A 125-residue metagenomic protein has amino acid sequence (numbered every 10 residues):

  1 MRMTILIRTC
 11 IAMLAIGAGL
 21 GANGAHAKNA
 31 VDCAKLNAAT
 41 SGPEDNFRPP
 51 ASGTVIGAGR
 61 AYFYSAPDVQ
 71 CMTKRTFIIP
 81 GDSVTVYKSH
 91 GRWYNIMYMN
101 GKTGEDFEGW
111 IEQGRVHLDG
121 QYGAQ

Functional and structural regions predicted by a protein language model:
M1-I11: Bacterial N-terminal signal peptides that target proteins for export
I16-G24: C-terminal segment of classical bacterial N-terminal signal peptides
H26-R48, T73, M97-Q125: Boundary regions of SH3-family modules and the immediately adjacent low-complexity/disordered segments in eukaryotic
L36-D68: N-terminal targeting signals for Sec/Tat export/insertion, comprising classic cleavable signal peptides
S65-P80, V86-K88: SH3/SH3-like (including bacterial SH3b) beta-barrel domains that bind proline-rich motifs or cell-wall ligands
G91-N95: Short aromatic-glycine-enriched beta-strand elements
